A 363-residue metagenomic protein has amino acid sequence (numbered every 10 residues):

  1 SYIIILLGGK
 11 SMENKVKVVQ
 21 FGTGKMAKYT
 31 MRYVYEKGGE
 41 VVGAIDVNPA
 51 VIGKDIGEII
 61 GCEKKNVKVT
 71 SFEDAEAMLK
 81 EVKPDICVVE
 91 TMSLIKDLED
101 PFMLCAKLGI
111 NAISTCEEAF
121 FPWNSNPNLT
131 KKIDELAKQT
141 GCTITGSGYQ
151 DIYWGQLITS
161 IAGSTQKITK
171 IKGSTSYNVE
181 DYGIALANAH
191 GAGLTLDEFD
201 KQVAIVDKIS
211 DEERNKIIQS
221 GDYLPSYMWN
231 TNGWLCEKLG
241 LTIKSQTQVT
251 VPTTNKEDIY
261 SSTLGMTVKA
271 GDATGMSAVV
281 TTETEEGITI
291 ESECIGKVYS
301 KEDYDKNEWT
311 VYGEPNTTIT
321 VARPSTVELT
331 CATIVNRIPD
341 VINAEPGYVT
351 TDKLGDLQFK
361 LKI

Functional and structural regions predicted by a protein language model:
Y2-I4, G8-K107: N-terminal glycine-/serine-/threonine-rich beta1-alpha1-beta2 phosphate-ribose binding loop of Rossmann-like
K17, F21, K25, G163-K297 (+3 more regions): Active-site-lining helix/loop region of Rossmann-like oxidoreductase modules
F21, K25, Y29, V82 (+8 more regions): Conserved active-site and cofactor/substrate-binding residues in soluble primary-metabolism enzymes
V47, M92, C116-F120, Y149-Q150 (+1 more regions): Short, ordered loop/turn segments at secondary-structure junctions
N111-I113: A short hydrophobic/small-residue beta-strand
E117-G141: Rossmann-fold NAD(P)-binding glycine/threonine-rich loop
K138-K167: Short alpha-helices
K297-I363: C-terminal helical cap and adjacent loop that interface with cofactors, partners, or active-site loops
